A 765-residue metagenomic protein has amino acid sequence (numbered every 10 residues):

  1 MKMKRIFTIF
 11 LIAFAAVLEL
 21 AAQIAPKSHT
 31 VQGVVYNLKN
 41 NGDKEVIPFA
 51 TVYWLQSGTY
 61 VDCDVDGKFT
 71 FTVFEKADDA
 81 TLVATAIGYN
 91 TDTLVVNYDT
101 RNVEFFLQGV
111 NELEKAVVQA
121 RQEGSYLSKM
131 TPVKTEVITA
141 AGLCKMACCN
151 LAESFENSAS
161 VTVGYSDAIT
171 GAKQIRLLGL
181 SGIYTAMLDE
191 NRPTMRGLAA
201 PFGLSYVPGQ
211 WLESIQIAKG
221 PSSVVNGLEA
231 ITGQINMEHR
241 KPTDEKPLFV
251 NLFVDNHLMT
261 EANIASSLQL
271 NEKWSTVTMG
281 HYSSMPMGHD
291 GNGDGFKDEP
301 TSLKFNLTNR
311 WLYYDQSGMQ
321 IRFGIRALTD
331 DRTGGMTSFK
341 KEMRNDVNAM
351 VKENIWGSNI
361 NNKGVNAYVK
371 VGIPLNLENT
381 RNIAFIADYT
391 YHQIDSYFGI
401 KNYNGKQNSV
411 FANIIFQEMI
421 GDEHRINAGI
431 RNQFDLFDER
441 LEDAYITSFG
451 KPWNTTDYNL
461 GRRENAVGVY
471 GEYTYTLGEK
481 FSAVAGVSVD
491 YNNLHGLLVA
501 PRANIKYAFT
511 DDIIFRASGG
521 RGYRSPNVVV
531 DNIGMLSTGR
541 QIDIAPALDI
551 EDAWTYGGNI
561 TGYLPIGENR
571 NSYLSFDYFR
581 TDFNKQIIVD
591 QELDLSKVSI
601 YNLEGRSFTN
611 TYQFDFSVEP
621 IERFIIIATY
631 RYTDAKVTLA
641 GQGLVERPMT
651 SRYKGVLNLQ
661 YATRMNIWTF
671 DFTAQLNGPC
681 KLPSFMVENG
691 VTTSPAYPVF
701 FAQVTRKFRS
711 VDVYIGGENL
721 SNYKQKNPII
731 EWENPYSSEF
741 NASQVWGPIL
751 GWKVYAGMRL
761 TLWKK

Functional and structural regions predicted by a protein language model:
N40-G42, P48-L55, T85-I87, D99-C144 (+2 more regions): Short, acidic, small-residue-rich periplasmic hinge/interaction motif at the N-terminus of Gram-negative outer-membrane
T72, A152-P193, E213: Extracytoplasmic beta-strand/coil segments of soluble accessory domains associated with Gram-negative outer-membrane
T72, Q174, R192-K219, L307 (+1 more regions): Short acidic/polar hinge/loop motifs at secondary-structure boundaries that mediate gating or recognition
N102-F106, L151-S154, K173-R176, F202-P208 (+4 more regions): N-terminal periplasmic accessory domains that precede and gate Gram-negative outer-membrane beta-barrel machines
M285-N306, Y314-I383, Y389-Q407: Flexible loop and strand-edge segments within Gram-negative outer membrane beta-barrel domains
N382-S396, A508, I514-R516, D549-F608: Membrane-embedded beta-barrel scaffold of Gram-negative outer-membrane proteins
T476-K480, L574, Y578-D582, N602-S684 (+1 more regions): Gram-negative outer-membrane beta-barrel transporters
I626, L676-P683, V704-K765: C-terminal beta-signal and adjacent terminal beta-strands/loops of Gram-negative outer-membrane beta-barrel proteins
